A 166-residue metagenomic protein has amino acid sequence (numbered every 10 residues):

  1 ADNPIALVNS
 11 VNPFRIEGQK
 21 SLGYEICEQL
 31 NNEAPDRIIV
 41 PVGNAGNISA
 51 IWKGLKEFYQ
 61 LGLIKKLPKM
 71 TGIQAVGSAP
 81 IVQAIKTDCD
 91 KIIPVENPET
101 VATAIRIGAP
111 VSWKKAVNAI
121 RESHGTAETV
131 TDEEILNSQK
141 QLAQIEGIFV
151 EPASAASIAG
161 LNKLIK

Functional and structural regions predicted by a protein language model:
A1-N9, F14, E57-V150: Active-site/ligand-binding loops adjacent to catalytic centers
D2-G62, L136-Q141: Active-site/ligand-binding-proximal alpha/beta "capping" segment
L22, N47-A50, G54, I81 (+3 more regions): Short, electropositive, low-hydrophobicity segments enriched in small/polar residues
A159-K166: Catalytic phosphate/nucleotide-handling subdomain of diverse soluble enzymes
